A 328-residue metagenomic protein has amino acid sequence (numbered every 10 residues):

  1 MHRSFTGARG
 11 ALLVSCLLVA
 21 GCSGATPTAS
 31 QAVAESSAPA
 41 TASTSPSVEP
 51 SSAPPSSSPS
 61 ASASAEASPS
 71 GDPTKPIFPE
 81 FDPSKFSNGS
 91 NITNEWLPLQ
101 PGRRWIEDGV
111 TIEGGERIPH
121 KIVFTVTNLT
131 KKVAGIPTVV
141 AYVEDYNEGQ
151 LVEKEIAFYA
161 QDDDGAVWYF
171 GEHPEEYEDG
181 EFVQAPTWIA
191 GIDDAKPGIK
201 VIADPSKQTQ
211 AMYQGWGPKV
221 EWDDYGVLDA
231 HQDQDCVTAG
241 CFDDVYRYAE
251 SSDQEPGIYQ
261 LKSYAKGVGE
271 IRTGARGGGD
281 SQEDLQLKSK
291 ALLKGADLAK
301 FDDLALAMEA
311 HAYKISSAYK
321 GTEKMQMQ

Functional and structural regions predicted by a protein language model:
M1-L12: Bacterial N-terminal signal peptides that target proteins for export
S4, S23-A25, D162: Small disulfide-bonded, cysteine-rich extracellular recognition modules and tandem repeats
L12, V33-A34, K154, G257: Short, solvent-exposed loop/turn segments at the edges of secondary structure
L18-G21: C-terminal motif of bacterial Sec signal peptides marking the signal peptidase cleavage site
S23-S58: Short, low-complexity, disordered segments immediately C-terminal to signal peptides in bacterial exported proteins
A61-A65: Membrane transport/envelope proteins' first extracytoplasmic loop
A67-Q328: Conserved functional acidic sites
